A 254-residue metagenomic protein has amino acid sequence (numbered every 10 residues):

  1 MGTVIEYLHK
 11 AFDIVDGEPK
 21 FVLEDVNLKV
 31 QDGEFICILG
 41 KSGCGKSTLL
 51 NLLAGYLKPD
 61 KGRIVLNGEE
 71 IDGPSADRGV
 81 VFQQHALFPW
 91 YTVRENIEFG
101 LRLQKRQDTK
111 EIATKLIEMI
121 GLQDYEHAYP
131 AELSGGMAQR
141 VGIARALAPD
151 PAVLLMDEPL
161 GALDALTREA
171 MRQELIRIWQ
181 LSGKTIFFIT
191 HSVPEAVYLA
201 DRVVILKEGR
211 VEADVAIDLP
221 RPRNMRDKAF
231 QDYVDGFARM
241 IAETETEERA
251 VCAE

Functional and structural regions predicted by a protein language model:
L39-K41: The feature captures the beta-strand-to-loop junction immediately N-terminal to the Walker
A54: Helix-to-loop junction immediately C-terminal to a conserved catalytic motif
G62-P74: Conserved ABC transporter NBD signature motif
R94-R102, K110, H127, A216: Short helical segment in ABC ATPase nucleotide-binding domains corresponding to the A-loop/adjacent helical element
Q107-Y125, R177: Conserved ABC ATPase "signature" region
A128-A131, P149: Conserved signature/switch motifs of ABC ATPase nucleotide-binding domains
I143: Hydrophobic anchor residue at the start of the ABC signature
